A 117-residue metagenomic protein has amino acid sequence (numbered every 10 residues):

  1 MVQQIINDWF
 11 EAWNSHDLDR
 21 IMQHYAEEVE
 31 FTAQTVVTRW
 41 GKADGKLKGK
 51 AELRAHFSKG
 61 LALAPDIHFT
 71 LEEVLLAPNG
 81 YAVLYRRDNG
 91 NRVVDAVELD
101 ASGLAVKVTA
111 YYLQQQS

Functional and structural regions predicted by a protein language model:
M1-D17, H24: Short, aromatic-enriched amphipathic alpha-helices that serve as compact interaction elements
I5, D17, H56-F57, V93: Hydrophobic alpha-helical segments typical of transmembrane helices and their membrane-interface/capping positions
W9, I21, V29, L53 (+3 more regions): Hydrophobic pocket/interface hotspot
A12, A43-D44, A96: Short N-terminal micro-motifs specific to bacterial/archaeal maturation and metal-cluster initiation sites
R20, A26-E72, A77: A solvent-exposed, acidic/Ser-Thr-rich amphipathic alpha-helical stretch
L61-S117: A beta-strand edge to alpha-helix "cap/lid" segment located at domain peripheries
